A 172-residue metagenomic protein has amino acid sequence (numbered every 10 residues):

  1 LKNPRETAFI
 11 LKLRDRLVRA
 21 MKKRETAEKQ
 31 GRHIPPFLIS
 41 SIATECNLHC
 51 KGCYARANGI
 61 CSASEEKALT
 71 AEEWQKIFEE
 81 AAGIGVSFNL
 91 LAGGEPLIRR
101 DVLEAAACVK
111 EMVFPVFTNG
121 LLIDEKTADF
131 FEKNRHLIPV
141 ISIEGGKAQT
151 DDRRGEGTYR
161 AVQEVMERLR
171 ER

Functional and structural regions predicted by a protein language model:
L1-I39: N-terminal [4Fe-4S]-dependent radical SAM core
L1-P4, L11-R14, K51, I77 (+2 more regions): A broad, low-specificity signal for short, low-complexity segments enriched in glycine/proline and polar/charged
K2, K67-L69, R172: Short intrinsically disordered, low-complexity coil segments enriched in acidic
I10-L11, K22, N47-H49, L97-R99 (+2 more regions): Short hydrophobic/aromatic-rich motifs at helix boundaries and adjacent loops
A27-E28, L38, E65-E66, P115-V116 (+1 more regions): A generic structural signal for short
R32-E72: Canonical Radical SAM [4Fe-4S] cluster-binding loop centered on the CxxxCxxC motif and its immediate flanking residues
A71-L91, R99-R172: Radical SAM/AdoMet-radical enzyme domain recognition
